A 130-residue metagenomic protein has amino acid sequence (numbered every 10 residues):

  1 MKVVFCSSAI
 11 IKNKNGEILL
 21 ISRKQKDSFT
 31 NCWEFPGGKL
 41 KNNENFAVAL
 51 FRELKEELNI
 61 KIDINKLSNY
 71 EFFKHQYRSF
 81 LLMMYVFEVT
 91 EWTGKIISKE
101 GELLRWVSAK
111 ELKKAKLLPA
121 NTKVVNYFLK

Functional and structural regions predicted by a protein language model:
M1, I10, Q25-K26, K95-S98: Short secondary-structure boundary/capping segments
M1-I18, K39, F72: Conserved N-terminal beta-strand and adjoining loop/helix that marks the start of the Nudix/MutT-like hydrolase domain
V4, N13, E71-K95, R105: Active-site-adjacent beta-strand/loop module that shapes the phosphate/pyrophosphate-binding cleft
E17-E57: Conserved Nudix-box catalytic region and its N-terminal flanking loop in Nudix hydrolases and closely related
I18, D27-S28, Q76, K95 (+1 more regions): Flexible, glycine-rich phosphate/dinucleotide-binding loops and adjacent beta-alpha linkers at cofactor/substrate
L58-N65: Short secondary-structure junctions
V86-E88, I96-F128: NUDIX/MutT-family hydrolases
